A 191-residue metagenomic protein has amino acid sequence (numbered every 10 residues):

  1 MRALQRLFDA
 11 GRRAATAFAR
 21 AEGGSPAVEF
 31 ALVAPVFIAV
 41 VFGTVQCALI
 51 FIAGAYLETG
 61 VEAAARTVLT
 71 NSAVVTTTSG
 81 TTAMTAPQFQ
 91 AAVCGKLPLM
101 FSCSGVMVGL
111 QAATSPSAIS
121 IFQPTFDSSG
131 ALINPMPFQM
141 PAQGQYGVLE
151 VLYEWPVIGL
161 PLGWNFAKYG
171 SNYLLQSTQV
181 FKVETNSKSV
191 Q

Functional and structural regions predicted by a protein language model:
M1-K96: Alpha-helical assembly-interface signal, strongest on the long, hydrophobic N-terminal helix that forms
V36-F37, L99, V157, L162: Hydrophobic residues in alpha-helical membrane-spanning segments
I50, I121, P161-L162: Short, solvent-exposed loop/turn and secondary-structure capping segments
G60, E150-L152: Outer-envelope exported proteins of Gram-negative bacteria
A65-Q143: Short amphipathic secondary-structure patches
M107-G109, E150, T178: Generic structural signal for residues positioned in beta-strands
L152, P156-Q191: Low-complexity, S/T/G/P-rich flexible repeat/linker segments used as non-globular hinges and stalks within
